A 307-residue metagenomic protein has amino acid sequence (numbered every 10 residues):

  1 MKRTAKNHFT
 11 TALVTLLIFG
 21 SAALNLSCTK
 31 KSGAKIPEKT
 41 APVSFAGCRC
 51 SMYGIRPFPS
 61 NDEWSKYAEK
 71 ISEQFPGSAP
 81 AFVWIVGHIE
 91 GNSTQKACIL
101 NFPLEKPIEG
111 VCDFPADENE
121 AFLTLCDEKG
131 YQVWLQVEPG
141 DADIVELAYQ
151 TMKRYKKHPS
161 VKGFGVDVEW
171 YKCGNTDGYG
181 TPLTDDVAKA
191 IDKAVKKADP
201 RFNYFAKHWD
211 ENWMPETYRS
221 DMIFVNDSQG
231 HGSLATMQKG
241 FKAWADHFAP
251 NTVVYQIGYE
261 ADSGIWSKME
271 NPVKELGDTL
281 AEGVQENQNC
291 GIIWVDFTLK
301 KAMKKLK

Functional and structural regions predicted by a protein language model:
A22-E38: Bacterial Sec-dependent N-terminal signal peptides
T40-N92: Catalytic domains of carbohydrate-active enzymes, especially glycoside hydrolases
P80-E138, L183-V187, I191-N203: Aromatic-lined substrate-binding rim segments of carbohydrate-active enzymes
P115-C126, G140-G163: An active-site-proximal structural segment forming one wall of the substrate-binding cleft that immediately precedes
Y131-V145, D192-M214, V254-D262: Aromatic-lined carbohydrate-recognition surfaces of secreted/lumenal glycan-active proteins
A142, E146-K153, D210-M237: Substrate-binding cleft/loops of secretory-pathway carbohydrate-active enzymes
L147-Q150, R154-P159, G165-P200: Active-site cleft segment of glycoside hydrolase catalytic domains centered on the general acid/base Glu
Q229-K307: Substrate-binding cleft of secreted/luminal carbohydrate-active enzymes
